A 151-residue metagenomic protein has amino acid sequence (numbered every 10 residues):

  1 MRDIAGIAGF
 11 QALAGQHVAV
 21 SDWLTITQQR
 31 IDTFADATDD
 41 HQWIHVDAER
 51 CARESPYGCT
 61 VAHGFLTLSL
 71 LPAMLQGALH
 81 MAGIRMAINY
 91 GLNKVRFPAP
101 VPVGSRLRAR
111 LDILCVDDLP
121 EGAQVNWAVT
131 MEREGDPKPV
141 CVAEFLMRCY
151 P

Functional and structural regions predicted by a protein language model:
M1-A62, L79, P151: Catalytic strand-loop segment that frames the active site of acyl-thioester-processing enzymes
M1-L13, P100-P151: HotDog/MaoC-like acyl-thioester-processing domains
Q16, V20-D22, R30, D40-Q42 (+3 more regions): A generic structural signal for short beta-strands and their flanking turns/coil linkers
A19, W23-T25, R96, P102 (+1 more regions): Generic structural detector for well-ordered beta-strands
D32-A35, L68-P72: Predominant activation on well-ordered alpha-helical scaffold segments within soluble catalytic domains
P56-A62, S69-R110: Hydrophobic beta-strand-centered segment that forms part of the acyl-chain substrate-binding groove
